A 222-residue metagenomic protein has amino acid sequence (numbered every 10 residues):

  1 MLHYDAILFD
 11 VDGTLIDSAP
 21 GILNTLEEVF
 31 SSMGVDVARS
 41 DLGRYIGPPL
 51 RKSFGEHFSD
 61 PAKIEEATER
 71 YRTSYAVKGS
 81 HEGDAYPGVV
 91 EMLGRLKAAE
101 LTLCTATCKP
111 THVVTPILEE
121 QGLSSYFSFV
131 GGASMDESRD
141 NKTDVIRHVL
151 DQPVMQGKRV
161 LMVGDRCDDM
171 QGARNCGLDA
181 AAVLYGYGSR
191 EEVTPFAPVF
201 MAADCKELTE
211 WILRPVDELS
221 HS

Functional and structural regions predicted by a protein language model:
M1-L2, A98-L101, Q152-K158, P215 (+1 more regions): Glycine-rich phosphate-binding loop signature in dinucleotide/nucleotide-binding domains
L2-E91, H112-T115: N-terminal helical cap/lid subdomain that shapes the substrate entry/recognition surface in HAD-like hydrolases
A6, K142-M170: Conserved Lys-Pro-Asp/Glu-containing loop-to-beta segment of HAD-superfamily phosphomonoesterases, centered on
L26, M92-L118: Substrate-recognition element of Asp-dependent hydrolases with the DxDx(T/V) motif
D36, S124-S128, Q156: Conserved H-loop
D41-L42, S124-R139: A short, structured active-site edge motif that brings together acidic residues
G122-V130, E192-E210: Structural recognition of alpha->loop->beta junctions
M162-M201: Acidic, Mg2+-coordinating phosphoryl-transfer loop and its flanking beta/alpha structural elements, shared across
